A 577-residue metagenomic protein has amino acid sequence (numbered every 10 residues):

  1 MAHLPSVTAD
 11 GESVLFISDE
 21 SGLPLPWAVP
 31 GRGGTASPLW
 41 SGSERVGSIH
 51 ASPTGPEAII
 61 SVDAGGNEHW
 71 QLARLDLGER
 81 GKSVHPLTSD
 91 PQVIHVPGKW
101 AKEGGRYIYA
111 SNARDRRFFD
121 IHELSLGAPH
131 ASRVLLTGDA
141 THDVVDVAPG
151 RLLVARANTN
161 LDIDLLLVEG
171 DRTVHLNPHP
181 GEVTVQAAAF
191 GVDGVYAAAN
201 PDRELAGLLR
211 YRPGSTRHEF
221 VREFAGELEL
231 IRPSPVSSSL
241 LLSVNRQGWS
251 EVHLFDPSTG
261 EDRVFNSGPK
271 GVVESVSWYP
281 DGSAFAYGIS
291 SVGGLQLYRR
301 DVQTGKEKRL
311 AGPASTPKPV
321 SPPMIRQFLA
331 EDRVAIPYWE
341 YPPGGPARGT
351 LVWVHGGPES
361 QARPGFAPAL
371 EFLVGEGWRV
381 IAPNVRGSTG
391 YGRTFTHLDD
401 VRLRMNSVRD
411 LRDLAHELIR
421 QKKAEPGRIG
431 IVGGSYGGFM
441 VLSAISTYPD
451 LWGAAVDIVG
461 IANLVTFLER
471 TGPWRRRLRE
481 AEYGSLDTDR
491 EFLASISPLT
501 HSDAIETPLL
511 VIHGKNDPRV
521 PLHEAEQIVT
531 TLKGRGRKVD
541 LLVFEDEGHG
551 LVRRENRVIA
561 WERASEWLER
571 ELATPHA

Functional and structural regions predicted by a protein language model:
M1-P346, P358-E376, L403, E417-R420: Peripheral, non-catalytic segments that deliver or gate enzyme domains
L15, T350-V352, L510: Conserved beta-strand elements of the Class I
A36, I325, V380-A382, L541-V543: Conserved beta-strand scaffold positions in the cores of enzyme catalytic domains, especially in NTP/NDP-utilizing
R348-G349, W452: Local beta-strand N-terminus motif with an aromatic residue
T350, V374-N384, D540: A fold-wide structural signal in alpha/beta-hydrolase
V354-G356, H513: The conserved beta1-alpha1 loop
V385-A577: Active-site-proximal cap/loop segments of hydrolase catalytic domains
